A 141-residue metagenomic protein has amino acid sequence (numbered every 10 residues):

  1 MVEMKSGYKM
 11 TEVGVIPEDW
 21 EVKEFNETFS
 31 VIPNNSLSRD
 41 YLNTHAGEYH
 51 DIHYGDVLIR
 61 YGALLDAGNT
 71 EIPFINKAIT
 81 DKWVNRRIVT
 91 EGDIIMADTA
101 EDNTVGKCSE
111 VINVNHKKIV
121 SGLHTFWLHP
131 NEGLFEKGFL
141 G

Functional and structural regions predicted by a protein language model:
M1-V2, L140: A short, ordered amphipathic alpha-helix with a cationic face
E3-S6, K118-V120: Short, flexible turn/loop "capping" segments at secondary-structure junctions
G7-S38: Non-catalytic DNA-recognition/assembly elements of restriction-modification systems
N26-G141: DNA target-recognition domains and sequence-specific DNA-contacting regions of bacterial/archaeal
